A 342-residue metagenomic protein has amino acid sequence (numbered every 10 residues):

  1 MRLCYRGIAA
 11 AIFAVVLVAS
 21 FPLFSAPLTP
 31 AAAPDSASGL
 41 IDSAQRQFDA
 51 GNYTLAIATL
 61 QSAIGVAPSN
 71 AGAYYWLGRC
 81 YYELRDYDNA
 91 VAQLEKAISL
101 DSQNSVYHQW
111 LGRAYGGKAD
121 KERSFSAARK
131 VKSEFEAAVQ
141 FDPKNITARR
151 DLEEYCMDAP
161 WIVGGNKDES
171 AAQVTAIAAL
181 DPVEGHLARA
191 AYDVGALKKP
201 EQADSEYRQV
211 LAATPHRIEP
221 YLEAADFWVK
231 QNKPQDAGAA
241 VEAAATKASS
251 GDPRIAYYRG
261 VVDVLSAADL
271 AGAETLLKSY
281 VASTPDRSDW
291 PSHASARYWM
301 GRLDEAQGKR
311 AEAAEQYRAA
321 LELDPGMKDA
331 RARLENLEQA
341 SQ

Functional and structural regions predicted by a protein language model:
P34, P68, S102, Q109 (+7 more regions): Residue signature of alpha-solenoid helical repeat architecture, marking inter-repeat boundaries and helix-start
S38, G72, V106, R113 (+6 more regions): Start-of-helix register in tetratricopeptide repeats
Q45, R79, R113, D120 (+8 more regions): Residue-level recognition of tetratricopeptide repeat
D49-A50, E83-L84, G117-S124, D158-A159 (+5 more regions): Register position in tetratricopeptide repeats
V66, L100, F141, A179-L180 (+5 more regions): Structural marker of alpha-solenoid helical repeat scaffolds
